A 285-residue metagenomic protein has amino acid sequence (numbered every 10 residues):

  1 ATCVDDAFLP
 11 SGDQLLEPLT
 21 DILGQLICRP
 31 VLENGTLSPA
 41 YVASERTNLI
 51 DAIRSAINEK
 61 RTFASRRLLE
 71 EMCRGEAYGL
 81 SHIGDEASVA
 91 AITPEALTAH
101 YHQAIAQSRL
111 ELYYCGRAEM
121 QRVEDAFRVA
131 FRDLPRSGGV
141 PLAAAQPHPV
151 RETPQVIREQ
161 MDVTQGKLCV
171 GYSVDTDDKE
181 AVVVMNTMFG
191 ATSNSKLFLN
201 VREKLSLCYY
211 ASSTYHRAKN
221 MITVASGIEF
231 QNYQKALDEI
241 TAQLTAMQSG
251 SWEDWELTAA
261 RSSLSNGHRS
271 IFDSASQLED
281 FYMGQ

Functional and structural regions predicted by a protein language model:
A1-G139, E203-Q285: Charge-rich, well-structured scaffold segments of protease-associated domains
R109, S137-F198: His/Glu-based metal-binding/catalytic segments typifying zinc-dependent metallopeptidases
